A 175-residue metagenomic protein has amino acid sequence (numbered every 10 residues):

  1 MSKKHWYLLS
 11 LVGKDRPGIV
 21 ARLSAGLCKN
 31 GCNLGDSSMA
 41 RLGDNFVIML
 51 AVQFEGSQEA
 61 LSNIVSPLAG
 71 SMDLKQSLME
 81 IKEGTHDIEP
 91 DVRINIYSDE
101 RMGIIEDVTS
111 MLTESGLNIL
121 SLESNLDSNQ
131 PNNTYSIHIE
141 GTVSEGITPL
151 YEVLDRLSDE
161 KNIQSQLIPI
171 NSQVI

Functional and structural regions predicted by a protein language model:
S2-I175: A conserved regulatory-domain signal marking ACT and ACT-like small-molecule sensing domains and adjacent regulatory
